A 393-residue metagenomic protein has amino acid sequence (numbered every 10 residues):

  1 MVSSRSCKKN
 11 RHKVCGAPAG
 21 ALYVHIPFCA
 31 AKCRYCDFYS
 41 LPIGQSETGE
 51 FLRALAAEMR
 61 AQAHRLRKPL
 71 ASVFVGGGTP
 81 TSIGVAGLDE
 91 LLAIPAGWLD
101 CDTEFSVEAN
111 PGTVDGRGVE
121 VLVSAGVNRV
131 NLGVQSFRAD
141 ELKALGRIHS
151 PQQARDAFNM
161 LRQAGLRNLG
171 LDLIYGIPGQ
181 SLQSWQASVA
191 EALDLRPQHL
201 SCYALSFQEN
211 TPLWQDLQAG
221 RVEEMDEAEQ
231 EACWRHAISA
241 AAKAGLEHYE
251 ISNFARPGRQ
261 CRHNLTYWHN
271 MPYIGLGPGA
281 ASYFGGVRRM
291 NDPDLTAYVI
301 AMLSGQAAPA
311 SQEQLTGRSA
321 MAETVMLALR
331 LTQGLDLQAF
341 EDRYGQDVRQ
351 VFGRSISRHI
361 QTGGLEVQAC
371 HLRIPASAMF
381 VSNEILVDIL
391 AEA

Functional and structural regions predicted by a protein language model:
S3-C7, A157: Flexible, compositionally biased loop and terminal segments
H12-A21, S40-Q62, K68-Q346: C-terminal scaffold of the Radical SAM
V24: Conserved N-terminal Rossmann-fold NAD(P)-binding element of oxidoreductases
P27-S40: Local cysteine-cluster metal-coordination motifs and their immediate loop/turn environment, predominantly Fe-S cluster
Q346-R358: Short amphipathic alpha-helical interaction segments
I360-C370: A short, conserved structural fragment
H371-P375: Minor-groove-contacting beta-hairpin "wing" of winged helix-turn-helix DNA-binding domains
M379-A393: Short, amphipathic alpha-helical interaction segments positioned at domain boundaries
